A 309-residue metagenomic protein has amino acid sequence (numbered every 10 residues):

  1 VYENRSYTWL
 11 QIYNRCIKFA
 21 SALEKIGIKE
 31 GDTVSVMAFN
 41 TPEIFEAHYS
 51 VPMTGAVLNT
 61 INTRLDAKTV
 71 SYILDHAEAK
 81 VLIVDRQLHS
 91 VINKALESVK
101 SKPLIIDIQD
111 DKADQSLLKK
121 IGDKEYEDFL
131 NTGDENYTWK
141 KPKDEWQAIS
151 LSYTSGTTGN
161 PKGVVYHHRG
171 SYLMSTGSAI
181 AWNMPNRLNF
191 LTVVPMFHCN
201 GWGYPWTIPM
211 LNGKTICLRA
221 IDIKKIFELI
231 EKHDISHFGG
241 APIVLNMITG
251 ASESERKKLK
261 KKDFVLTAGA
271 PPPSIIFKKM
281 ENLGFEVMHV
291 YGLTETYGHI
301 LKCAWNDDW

Functional and structural regions predicted by a protein language model:
V1-T41, F45-Y49, D66-S71, E127: Conserved AMP-binding/adenylate-forming core of the ANL superfamily
Y2, K18, A38, A56-L74 (+4 more regions): ATP-dependent adenylate-forming carboxylate-activation enzymes
Y13-K18, N131-N136, S150, V164-P185 (+4 more regions): Conserved structural elements of the adenylate-forming
K25-I26, M53-D128: Structural core segment of the AMP-binding/adenylate-forming
D32-T33, F39-A67, D75-V81, A95 (+3 more regions): A short helix-loop-beta submotif of the ANL/AMP-binding
D107, L118, G122-Y153, N160 (+1 more regions): Conserved pre-ATP/AMP-binding loop-to-beta segment of ANL
Y172-N189, F197-H237, A251: Conserved AMP-binding/adenylation subdomain of ANL enzymes
M210, I235-G240, T249-W309: Gly/Ser/Thr-rich phosphate-binding loop
